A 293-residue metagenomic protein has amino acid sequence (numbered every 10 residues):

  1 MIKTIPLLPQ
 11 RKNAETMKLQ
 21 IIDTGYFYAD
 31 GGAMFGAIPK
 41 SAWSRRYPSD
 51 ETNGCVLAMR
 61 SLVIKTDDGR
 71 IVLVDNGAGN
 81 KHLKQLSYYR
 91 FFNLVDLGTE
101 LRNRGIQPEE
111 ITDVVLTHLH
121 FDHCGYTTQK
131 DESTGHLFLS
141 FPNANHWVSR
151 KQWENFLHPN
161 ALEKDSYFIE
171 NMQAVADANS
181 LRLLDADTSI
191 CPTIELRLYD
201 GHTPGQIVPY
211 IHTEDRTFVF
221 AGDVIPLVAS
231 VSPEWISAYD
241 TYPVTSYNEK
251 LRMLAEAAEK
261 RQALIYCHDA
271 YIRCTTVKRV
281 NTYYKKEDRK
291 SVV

Functional and structural regions predicted by a protein language model:
M1, N53-A58, D200-P204: A short catalytic or substrate-binding loop motif that flags glycine-/basic-rich loops and adjacent residues that bind
T4-L8, N13, F92-I106, E110 (+2 more regions): Metallo-beta-lactamase
K12, K18, G25-R104, V208-D223: Conserved beta-strand hairpin/beta-sheet module of binuclear metal-dependent hydrolase folds, prominently
V72-V74, V115, H146, F218-F220 (+1 more regions): Residue-level marker for buried hydrophobic side chains located in beta-strands that build the well-ordered beta-sheet
G79-N80, P159-K164, E170-A174, D187-S189 (+2 more regions): Metallo-beta-lactamase
S87-R90, G125-H136, T275-R279: Metal-dependent catalytic neighborhoods of phosphoester/phosphodiester hydrolases
I111-D122: Metallo-beta-lactamase
V292-V293: Conserved small/polar residues in nucleotide/adenosyl-binding loops
